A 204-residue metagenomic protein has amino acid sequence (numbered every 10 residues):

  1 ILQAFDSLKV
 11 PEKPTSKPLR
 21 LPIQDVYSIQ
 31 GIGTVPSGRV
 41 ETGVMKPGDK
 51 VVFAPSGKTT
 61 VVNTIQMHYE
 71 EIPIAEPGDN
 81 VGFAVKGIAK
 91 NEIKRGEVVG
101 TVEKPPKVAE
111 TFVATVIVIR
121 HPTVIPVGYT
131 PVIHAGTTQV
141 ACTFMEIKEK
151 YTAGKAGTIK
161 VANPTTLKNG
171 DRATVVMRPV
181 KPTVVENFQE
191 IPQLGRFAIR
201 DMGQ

Functional and structural regions predicted by a protein language model:
I1-T123: Conserved catalytic-core segments of large NTP-driven translation/proteostasis enzymes
I88-Q204: C-terminal effector modules of nucleic-acid-centric enzymes and ribosome-associated factors
